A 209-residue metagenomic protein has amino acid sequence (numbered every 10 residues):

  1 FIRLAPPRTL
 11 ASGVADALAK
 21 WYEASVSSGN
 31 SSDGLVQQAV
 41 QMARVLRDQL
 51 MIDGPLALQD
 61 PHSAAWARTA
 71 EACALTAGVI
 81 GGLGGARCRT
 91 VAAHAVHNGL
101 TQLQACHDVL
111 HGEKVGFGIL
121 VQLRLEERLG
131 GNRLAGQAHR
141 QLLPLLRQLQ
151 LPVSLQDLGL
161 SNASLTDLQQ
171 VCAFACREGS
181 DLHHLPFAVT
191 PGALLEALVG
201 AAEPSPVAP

Functional and structural regions predicted by a protein language model:
F1-M42: A glycine/threonine-rich phosphate-anchoring loop and its flanking beta-alpha core in nucleotide/phosphate-binding
I2-P6, R128, L185: A generic structural signal for short coil/turn motifs at secondary-structure boundaries
T9, G13, Q41, V45 (+2 more regions): Short, charged alpha-helical segments
V14, L18-Y22, W66-I80, I119 (+3 more regions): Short alpha-helical scaffolding segments that buttress acidic/His motifs in well-ordered protein cores
W21, G54, L103, Q122-E126 (+2 more regions): Generic structural signal for hydrophobic core residues of well-folded globular domains
S27, S31, Q59, V79-A86 (+4 more regions): Intrinsically disordered or highly flexible coil/loop and linker segments, enriched in small and charged/polar residues
S32-Q148: Active-site segments that bind and position negatively charged phosphate/pyrophosphate groups
N132-P209: C-terminal charged capping/lid subdomain of soluble metabolic enzymes
